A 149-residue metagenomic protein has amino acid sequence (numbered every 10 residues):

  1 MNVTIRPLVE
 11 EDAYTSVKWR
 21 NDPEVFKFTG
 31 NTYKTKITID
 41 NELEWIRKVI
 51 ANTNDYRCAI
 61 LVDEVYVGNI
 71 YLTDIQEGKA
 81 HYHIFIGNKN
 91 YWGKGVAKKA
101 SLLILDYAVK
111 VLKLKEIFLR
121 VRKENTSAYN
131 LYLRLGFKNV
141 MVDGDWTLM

Functional and structural regions predicted by a protein language model:
M1-K36, L43: A short, well-structured alpha-helix characteristic of acyl/acetyltransferase catalytic modules
T35-N90: Acetyl-CoA-dependent GNAT
E64, G95, N125: Conserved G/P- and acidic residue-centered "switch" motifs that form tight phosphate/ATP-binding loops in soluble
K89, F118-Y129, D145-T147: Conserved beta-strand-loop-alpha-helix junction that forms the acyl-donor binding cleft
Y91, G95-I104: Conserved acetyl-CoA pyrophosphate-binding loop and the N-cap/start of the following alpha-helix in GNAT-like
K98-K99, K123-M141: Conserved active-site alpha-helix within GNAT-family acetyltransferase domains
S101-V109, L133: A conserved short alpha-helix in the GNAT/GCN5 acetyltransferase fold that borders and helps form the acetyl-CoA
K110-R120: Conserved GNAT acetyl-CoA-binding A-motif
